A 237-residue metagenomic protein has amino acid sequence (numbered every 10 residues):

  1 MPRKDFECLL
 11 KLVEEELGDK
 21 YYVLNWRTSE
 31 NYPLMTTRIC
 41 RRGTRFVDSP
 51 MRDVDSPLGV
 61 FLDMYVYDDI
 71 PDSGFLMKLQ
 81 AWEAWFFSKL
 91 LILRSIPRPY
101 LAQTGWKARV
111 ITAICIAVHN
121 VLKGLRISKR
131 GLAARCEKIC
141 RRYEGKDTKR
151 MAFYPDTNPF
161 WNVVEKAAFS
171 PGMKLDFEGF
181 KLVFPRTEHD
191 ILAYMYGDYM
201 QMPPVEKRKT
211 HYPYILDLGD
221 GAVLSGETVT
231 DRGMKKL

Functional and structural regions predicted by a protein language model:
R3, E7, L12-D72, I92-A102 (+2 more regions): Conserved catalytic core of two-metal-ion nucleotidyltransferases
G74-L79: A short secondary-structure junction signal
Q80-R98: Non-catalytic, alpha-helical, charged scaffold/linker segments that couple or flank catalytic or architectural cores
G105: Cofactor-binding catalytic cores of oxidoreductases
